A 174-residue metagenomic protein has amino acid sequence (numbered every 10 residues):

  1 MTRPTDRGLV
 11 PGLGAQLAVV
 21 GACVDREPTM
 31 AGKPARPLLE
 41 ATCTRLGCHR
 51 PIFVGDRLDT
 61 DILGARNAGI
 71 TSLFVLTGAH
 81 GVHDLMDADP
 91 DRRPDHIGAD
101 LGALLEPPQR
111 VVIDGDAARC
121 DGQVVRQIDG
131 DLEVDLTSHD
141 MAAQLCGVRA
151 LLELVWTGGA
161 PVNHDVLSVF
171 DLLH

Functional and structural regions predicted by a protein language model:
M1-H174: Asp-based, Mg2+/Mn2+-dependent phosphohydrolase catalytic module
